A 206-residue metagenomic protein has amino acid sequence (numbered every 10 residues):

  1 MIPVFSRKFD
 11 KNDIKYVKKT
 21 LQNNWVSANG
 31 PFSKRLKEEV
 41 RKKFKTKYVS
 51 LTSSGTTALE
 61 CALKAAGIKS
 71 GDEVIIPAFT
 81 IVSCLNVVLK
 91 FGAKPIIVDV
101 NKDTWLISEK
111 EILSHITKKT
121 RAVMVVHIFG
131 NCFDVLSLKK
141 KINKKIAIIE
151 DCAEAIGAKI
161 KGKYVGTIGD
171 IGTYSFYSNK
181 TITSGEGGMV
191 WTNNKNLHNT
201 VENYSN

Functional and structural regions predicted by a protein language model:
M1-S27: N-terminal "arm"/small-domain region of PLP-dependent enzymes with the aminotransferase-like
N29-E73, V87-F91, I97-D99, K163: Phosphate-binding glycine-rich loop
S50, I75, I96, A147-I149 (+1 more regions): Structural detector of well-ordered beta-strand residues that form the stable sheet scaffold of enzyme domains
F79, A93, V100-K102, I128: Active-site loop/turn elements of alpha/beta-hydrolase fold enzymes, especially the short glycine-/histidine-rich
T80-L85: Conserved coil-to-alpha-helix start sites within the AMP-binding
D103-S184, M189-N199: Active-site phosphate-binding strand-loop segment of PLP-dependent enzymes
N194, N203-N206: Short, intrinsically disordered, charge-balanced linker/junction segments flanking boundaries in proteins
